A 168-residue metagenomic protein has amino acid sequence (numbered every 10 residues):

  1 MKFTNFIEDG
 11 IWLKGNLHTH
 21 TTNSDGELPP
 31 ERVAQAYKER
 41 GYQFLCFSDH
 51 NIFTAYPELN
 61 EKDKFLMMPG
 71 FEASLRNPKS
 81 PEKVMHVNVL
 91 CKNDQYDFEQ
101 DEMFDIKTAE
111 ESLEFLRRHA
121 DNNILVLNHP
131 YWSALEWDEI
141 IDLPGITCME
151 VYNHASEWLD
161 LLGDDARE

Functional and structural regions predicted by a protein language model:
K2-G145, E150-R167: A metal-dependent hydrolase metal-coordination microenvironment
